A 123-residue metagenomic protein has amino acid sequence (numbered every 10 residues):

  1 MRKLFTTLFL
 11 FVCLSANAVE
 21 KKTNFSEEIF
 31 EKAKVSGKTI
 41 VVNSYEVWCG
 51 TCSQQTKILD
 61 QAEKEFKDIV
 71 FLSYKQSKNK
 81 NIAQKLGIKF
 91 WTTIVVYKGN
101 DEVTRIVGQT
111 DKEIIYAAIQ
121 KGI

Functional and structural regions predicted by a protein language model:
M1-L4: Positively charged n-region of N-terminal signal peptides that target proteins for export
F9-N17: Hydrophobic h-region of N-terminal signal peptides that target proteins for export in Gram-negative bacteria
K21-K38: A short beta-strand-turn-helix
V35-V47: Short active-site neighborhood of thiol/selenol oxidoreductases, capturing the structured segment around
S44, D68-K80: Thiol-based oxidoreductase modules, predominantly thioredoxin-like and allied folds used for disulfide exchange
S53-E65: Typically the conserved alpha-helix immediately C-terminal to a functionally engaged Cys/Sec in thioredoxin-like
L86-V95: Structural micro-motif
K98-I123: Non-catalytic, surface beta->alpha helical segment in thiol-disulfide oxidoreductase systems
